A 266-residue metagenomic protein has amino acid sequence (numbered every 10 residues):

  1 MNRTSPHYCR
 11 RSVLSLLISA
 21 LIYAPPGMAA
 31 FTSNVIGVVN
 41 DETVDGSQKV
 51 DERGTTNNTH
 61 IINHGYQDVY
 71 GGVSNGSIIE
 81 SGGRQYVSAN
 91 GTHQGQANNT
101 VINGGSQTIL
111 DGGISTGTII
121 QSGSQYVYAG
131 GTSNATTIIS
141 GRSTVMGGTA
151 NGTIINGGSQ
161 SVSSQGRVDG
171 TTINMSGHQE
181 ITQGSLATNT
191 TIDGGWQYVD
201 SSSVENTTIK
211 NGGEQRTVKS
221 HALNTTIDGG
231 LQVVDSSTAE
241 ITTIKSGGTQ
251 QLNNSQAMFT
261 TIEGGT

Functional and structural regions predicted by a protein language model:
R3-V13: Bacterial N-terminal signal peptides that target proteins for export
A30-T55, H64-N75, S81-N99, N103-G117 (+2 more regions): Extracellular beta-strand-rich, repetitive "passenger/adhesive" scaffolds that bind or process carbohydrates
